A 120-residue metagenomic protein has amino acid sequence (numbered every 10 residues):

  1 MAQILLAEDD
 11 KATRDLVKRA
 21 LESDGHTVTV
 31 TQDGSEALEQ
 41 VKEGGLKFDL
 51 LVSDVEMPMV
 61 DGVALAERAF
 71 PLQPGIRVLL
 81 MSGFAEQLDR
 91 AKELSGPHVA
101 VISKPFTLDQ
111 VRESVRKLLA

Functional and structural regions predicted by a protein language model:
E8: Conserved acidic carboxylate
D15-S23: Charged docking surfaces used in two-component/phosphorelay signaling
V30-L50, F70: Acidic, metal-coordinating helix/loop segments flanking the phosphotransfer/catalytic sites of two-component signaling
D33-E36, V60-L65: Acidic catalytic/metal-coordinating carboxylates
D54, S82: Active-site residues of response regulator receiver
M57: Receiver (REC) domain active-site loop signature in two-component systems and cognate sites in sensor histidine kinases
A64, R77, F84-S103, L108-R116: Alpha4 helix (beta4-alpha4-beta5 surface) of REC/receiver domains from two-component response regulators
